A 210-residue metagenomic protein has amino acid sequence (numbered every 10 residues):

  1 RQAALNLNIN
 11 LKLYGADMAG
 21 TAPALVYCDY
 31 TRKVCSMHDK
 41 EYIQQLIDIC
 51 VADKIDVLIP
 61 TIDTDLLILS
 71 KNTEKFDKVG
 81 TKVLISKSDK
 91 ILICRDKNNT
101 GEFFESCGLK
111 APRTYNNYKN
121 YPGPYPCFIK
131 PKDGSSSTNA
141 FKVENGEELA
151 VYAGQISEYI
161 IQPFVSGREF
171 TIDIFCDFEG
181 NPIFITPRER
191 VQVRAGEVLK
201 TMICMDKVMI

Functional and structural regions predicted by a protein language model:
R1-L84: ATP-binding N-terminal substructure of ATP-dependent carboxylate-amine bond-forming enzymes
K12-D17, R113-N116, C127-F128, F141-V143: Short, hydrophobic beta-strand segments that form beta-sheet elements in well-ordered domains
A22-C28, K119-P124, V151-Q155: Short loop/helix-cap segments at secondary-structure boundaries that form the rim of catalytic
L25, Y42-Q44, S86, L92-D96 (+2 more regions): Short, charged, surface-exposed secondary-structure boundary motifs
I62, D96-K97, N145: Helix N-cap/beta->alpha junction signal
T81, S88-T114: Glycine-/Pro-rich loop/turn segments that contact NAD(P) or position catalytic residues in Rossmann-like domains
F104, P112-T114, Y121-N139, S157-G167 (+1 more regions): ATP-grasp fold ATP-binding core
F141-I210: Phosphate-binding site of ATP-dependent enzymes
